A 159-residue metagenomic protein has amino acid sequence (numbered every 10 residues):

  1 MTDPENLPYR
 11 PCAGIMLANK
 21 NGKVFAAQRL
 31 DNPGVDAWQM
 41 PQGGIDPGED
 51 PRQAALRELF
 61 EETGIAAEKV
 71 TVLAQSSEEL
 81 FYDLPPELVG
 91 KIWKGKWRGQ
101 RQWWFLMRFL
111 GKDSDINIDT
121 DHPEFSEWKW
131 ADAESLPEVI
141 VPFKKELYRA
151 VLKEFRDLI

Functional and structural regions predicted by a protein language model:
T2-V24, G44-P47: Conserved N-terminal beta-strand and adjoining loop/helix that marks the start of the Nudix/MutT-like hydrolase domain
P11, D36, R101-F105: Short beta-strand micro-motifs in enzyme catalytic cores
V35-Q39, S126-E127, A150: A short, polar/proline- and glycine-enriched secondary-structure boundary/capping micro-motif
M40-S76, D132: The catalytic Nudix box helix
S76-D115, K129: Active-site-adjacent beta-strand/loop module that shapes the phosphate/pyrophosphate-binding cleft
R101-G111, D115-L147: NUDIX/MutT-family hydrolases
